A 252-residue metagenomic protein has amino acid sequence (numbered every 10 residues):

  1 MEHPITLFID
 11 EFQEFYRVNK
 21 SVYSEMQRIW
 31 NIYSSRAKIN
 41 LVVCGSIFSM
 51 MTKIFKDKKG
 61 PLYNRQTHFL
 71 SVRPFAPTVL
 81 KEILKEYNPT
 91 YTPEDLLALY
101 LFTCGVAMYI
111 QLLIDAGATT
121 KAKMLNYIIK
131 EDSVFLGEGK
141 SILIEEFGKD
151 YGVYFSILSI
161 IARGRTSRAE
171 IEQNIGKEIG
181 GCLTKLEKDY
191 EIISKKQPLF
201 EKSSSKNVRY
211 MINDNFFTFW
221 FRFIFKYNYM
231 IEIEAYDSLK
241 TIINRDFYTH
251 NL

Functional and structural regions predicted by a protein language model:
M1-D246: Phosphate-binding site recognition
H250-L252: Extended amphipathic alpha-helical scaffold segments
